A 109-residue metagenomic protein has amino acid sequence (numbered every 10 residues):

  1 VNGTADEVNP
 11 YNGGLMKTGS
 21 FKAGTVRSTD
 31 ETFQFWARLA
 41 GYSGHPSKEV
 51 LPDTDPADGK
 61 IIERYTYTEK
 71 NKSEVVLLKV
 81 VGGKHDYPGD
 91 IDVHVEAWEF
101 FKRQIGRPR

Functional and structural regions predicted by a protein language model:
V1-R109: Flexible, surface-exposed loop/gating regions in the mature catalytic domains of secreted/periplasmic hydrolases
